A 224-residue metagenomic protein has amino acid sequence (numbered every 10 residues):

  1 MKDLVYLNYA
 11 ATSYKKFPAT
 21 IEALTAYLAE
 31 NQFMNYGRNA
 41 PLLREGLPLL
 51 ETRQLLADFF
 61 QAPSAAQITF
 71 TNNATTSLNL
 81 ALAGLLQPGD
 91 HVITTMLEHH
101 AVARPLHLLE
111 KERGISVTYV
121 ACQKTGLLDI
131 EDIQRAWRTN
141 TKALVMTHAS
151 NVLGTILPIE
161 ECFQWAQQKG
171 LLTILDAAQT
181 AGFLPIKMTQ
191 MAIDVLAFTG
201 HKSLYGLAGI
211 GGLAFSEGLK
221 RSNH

Functional and structural regions predicted by a protein language model:
M1-H224: Pyridoxal 5′-phosphate
